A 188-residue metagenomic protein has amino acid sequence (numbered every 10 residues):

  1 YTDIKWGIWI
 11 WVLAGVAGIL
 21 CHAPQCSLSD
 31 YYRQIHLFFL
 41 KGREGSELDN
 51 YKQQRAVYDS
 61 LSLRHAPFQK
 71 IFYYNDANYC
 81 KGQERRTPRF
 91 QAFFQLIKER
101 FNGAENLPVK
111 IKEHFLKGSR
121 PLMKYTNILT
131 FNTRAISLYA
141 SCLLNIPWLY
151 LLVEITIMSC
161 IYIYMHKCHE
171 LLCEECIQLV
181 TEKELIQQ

Functional and structural regions predicted by a protein language model:
Y1-C26, L138, L143: Multi-pass membrane catalytic core of lipid/isoprenoid biosynthesis enzymes
C21-H22, Y31-Q188: C-terminal membrane-associated helical module and adjoining short loops/tails
